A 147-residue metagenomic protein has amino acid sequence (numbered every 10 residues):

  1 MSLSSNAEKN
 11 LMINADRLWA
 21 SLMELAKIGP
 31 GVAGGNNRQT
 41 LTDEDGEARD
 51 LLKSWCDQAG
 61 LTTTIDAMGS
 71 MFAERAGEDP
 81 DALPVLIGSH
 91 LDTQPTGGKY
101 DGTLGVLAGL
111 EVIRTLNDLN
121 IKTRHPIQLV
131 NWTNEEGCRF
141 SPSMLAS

Functional and structural regions predicted by a protein language model:
S2-T42: N-terminal capping segment at the start of a domain
N14-S21, E44, A48-L52, L83 (+2 more regions): General structural feature for long, well-ordered alpha-helical segments within catalytic domains of soluble enzymes
R17-G31, A48, T63, P80-V85: N-terminal glycine-rich anion-binding loops that anchor highly charged ligand groups
G31-A76: A non-catalytic alpha/beta surface segment that caps or lines the substrate-entry region of metallo-dependent hydrolase
A59, M71-K99, G109: Catalytic-core environment of secreted peptidases
T63-A67, I87-S89, L129-N131: General beta-strand structural signal in soluble alpha/beta enzymes
D66, G98-L104: Active-site nucleophile and cofactor-binding loops and adjacent substrate-binding regions of central metabolic enzymes
Q94, L104-S147: Acidic/histidine-rich catalytic neighborhood of metal-dependent amide-processing enzymes
